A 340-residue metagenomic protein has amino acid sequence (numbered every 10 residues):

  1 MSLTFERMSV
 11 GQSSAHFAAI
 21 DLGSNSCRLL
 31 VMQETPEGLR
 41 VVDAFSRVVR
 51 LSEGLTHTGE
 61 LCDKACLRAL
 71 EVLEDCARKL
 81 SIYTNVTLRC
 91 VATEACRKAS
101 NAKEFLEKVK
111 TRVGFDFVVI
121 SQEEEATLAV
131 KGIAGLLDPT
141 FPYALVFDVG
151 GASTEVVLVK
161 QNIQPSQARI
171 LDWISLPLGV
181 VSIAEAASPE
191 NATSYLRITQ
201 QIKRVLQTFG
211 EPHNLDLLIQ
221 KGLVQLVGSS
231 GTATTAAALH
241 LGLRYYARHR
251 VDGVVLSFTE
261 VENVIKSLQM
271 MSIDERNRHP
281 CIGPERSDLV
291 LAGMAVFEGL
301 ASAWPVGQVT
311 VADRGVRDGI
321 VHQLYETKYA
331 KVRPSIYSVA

Functional and structural regions predicted by a protein language model:
M1-H16: Non-catalytic pre-domain segments flanking phosphatase-related domains
S9, A19-D21, V146-D148, L218: Replace "in large, NTP-powered and nucleic-acid-processing enzymes" with "in large, NTP-powered factors and other
S14-F17, V31-E34, R50, G54-R78 (+5 more regions): Helical "lid/coupling" subdomains associated with nucleotide-phosphate turnover
D21-S26, F147-S153, S229-A233, G315: A short acidic Gly-Thr/Ser loop motif
S26-R28, G38: Short N-terminal binding/cap micro-motifs at the start of the first secondary-structure element
D43-R47: Short amphipathic
T87: Cationic, histidine-enriched alpha-helical/coil surfaces that engage anionic ligands
